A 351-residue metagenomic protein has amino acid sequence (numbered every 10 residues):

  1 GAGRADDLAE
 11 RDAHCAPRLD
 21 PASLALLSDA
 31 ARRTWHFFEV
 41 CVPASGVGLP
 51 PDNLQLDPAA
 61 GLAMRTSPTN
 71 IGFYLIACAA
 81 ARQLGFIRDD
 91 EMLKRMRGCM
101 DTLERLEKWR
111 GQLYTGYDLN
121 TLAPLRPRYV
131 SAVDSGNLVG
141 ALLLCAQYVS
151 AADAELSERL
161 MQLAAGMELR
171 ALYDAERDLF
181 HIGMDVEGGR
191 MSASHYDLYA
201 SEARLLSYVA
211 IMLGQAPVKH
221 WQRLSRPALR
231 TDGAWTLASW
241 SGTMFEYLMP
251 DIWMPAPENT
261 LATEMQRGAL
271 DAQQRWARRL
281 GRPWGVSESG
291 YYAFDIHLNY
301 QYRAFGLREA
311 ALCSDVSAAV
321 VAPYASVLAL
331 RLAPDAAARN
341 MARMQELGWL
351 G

Functional and structural regions predicted by a protein language model:
G1-L8, A13-G351: Ser/Thr/Asn(+Pro)-rich, low-complexity disordered segments
